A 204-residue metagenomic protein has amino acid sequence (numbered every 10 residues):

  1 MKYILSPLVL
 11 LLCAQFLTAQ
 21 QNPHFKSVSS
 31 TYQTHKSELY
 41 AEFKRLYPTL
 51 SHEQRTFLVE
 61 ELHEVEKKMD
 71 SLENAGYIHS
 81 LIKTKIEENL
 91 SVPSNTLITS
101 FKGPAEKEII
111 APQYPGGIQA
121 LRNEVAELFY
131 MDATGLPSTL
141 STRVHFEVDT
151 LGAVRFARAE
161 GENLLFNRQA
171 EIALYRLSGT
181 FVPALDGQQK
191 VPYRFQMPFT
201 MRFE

Functional and structural regions predicted by a protein language model:
I4-C13: Sec-dependent N-terminal signal peptides
Q15-A19: Sec/Tat signal peptide C-region and signal peptidase I cleavage site
Q20-E204: Charge-biased low-complexity segments
